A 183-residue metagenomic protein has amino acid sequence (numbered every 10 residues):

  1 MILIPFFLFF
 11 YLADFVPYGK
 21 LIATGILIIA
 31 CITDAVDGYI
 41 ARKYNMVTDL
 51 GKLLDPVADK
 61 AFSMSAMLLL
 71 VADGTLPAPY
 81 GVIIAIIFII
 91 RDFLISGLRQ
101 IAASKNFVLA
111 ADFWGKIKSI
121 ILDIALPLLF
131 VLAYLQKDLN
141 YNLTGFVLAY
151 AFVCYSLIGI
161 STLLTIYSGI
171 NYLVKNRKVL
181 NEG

Functional and structural regions predicted by a protein language model:
M1-G183: Alpha-helical transmembrane bundles and membrane-interface segments of multipass inner-membrane proteins
